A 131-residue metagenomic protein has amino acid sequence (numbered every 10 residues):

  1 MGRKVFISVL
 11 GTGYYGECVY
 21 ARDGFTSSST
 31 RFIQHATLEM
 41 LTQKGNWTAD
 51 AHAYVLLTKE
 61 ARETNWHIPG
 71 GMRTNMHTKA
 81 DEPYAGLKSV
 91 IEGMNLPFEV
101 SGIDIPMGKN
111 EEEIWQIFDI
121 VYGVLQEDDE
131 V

Functional and structural regions predicted by a protein language model:
M1-E130: Long, low-complexity, Lys/Arg-enriched
